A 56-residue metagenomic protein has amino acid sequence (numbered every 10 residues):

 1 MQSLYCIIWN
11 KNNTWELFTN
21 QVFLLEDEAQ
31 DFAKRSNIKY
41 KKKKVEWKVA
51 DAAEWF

Functional and structural regions predicted by a protein language model:
M1-L4, V22, E28-Q30, W55: Low-complexity, intrinsically disordered short segments enriched for Gly/Pro and polybasic residues
M1-T19, K42-W47: Short aromatic-glycine-(Arg/Gly/Cys) micro-motifs in beta-strand/loop hairpins
T14-D27, D31, A50: A short, exposed loop/beta-hairpin motif centered on an aromatic-Gly-Thr core
Q30-F56: Short, mixed-charge low-complexity intrinsically disordered segments
